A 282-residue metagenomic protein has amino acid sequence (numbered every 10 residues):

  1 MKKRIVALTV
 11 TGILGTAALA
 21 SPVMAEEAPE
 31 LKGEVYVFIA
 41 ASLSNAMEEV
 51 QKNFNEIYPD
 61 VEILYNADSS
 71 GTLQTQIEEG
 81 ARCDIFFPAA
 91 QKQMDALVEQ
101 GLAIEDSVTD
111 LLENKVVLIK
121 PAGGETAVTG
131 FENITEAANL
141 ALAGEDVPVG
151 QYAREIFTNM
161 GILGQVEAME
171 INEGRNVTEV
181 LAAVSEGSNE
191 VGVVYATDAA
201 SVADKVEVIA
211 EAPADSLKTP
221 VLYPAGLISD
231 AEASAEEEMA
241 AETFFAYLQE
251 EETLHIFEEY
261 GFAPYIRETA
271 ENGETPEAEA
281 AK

Functional and structural regions predicted by a protein language model:
K2-A25: Sec-dependent N-terminal signal peptides of Gram-positive bacterial secreted proteins and lipoproteins
E26-K52, E56-I57, G71, T75-E78 (+4 more regions): Exported/periplasmic ABC-transporter solute-binding proteins
V35, V61-I63, V116: Conserved beta-strand core positions
D84-P88: Periplasmic-binding protein-like
E99-E105: Cys-nucleophile CN-hydrolase/nitrilase-fold catalytic domain and related Cys-dependent amidase chemistry that acts on
S107-V116: Short, glycine-/small- and polar/acidic-enriched structural segments that line small-molecule recognition paths
